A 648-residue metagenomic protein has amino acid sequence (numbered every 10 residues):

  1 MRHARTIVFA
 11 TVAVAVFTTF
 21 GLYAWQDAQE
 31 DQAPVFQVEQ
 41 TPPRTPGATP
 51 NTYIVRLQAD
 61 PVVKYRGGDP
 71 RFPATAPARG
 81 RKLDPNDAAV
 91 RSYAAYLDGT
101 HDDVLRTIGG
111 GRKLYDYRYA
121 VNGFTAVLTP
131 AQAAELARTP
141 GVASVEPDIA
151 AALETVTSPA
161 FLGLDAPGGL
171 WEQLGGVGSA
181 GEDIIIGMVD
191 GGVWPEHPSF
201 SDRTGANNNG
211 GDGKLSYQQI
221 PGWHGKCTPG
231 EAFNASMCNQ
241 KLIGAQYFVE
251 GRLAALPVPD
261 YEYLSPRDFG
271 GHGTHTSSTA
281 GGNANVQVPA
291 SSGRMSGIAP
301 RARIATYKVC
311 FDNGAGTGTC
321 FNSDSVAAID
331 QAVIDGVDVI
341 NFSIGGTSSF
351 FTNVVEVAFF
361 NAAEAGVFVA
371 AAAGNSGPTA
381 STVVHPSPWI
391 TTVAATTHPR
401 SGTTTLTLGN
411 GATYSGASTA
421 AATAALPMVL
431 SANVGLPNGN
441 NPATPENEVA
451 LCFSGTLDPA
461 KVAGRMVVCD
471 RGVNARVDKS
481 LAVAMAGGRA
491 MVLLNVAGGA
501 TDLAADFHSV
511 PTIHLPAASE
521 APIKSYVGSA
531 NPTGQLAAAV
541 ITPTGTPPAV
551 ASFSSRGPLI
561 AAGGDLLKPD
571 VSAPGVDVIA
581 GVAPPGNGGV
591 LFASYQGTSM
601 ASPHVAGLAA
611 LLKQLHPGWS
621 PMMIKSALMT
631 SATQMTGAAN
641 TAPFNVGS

Functional and structural regions predicted by a protein language model:
M1-F9: Bacterial N-terminal signal peptides that target proteins for export
R5, D31, M295, D502-A530 (+3 more regions): C-terminal subdomain of the subtilisin-like protease fold in secreted/lumenal serine endopeptidases
A10-T19: Bacterial N-terminal signal peptides
D27-E154: Inhibitory N-terminal propeptides of secreted protease zymogens
D31, P42-P50, Y65-G67, R138-T139 (+13 more regions): Subtilisin-like serine protease catalytic core
A180-E182, E196, D260-Y263, D268 (+4 more regions): Substrate-binding/access-modulating region of protease and related hydrolase catalytic domains
R400, L406, T419-A421, A530-G545 (+4 more regions): Secreted, periplasmic, or luminal enzymes acting at the cell surface/secretory milieu
A601-P617: Short, small-residue alpha-helix embedded
